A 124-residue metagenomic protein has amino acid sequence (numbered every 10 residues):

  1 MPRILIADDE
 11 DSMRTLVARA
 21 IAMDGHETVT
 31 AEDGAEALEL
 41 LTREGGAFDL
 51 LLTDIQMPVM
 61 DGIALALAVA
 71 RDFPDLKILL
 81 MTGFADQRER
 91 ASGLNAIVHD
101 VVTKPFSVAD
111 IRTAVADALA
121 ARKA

Functional and structural regions predicted by a protein language model:
A7-D8, A31, L51: Conserved sequence signature across two-component system core domains
T15-M23: Charged docking surfaces used in two-component/phosphorelay signaling
G25-E32, E39-L40: Short hydrophobic/Thr-rich beta-strand motif most characteristic of the beta2 strand and flanking loop of CheY-like
D33-E36, D61-L65: Acidic catalytic/metal-coordinating carboxylates
G46-L52: Active-site beta3 strand of CheY-like receiver
M57: Receiver (REC) domain active-site loop signature in two-component systems and cognate sites in sensor histidine kinases
F106-L119, K123: C-terminal output helix
